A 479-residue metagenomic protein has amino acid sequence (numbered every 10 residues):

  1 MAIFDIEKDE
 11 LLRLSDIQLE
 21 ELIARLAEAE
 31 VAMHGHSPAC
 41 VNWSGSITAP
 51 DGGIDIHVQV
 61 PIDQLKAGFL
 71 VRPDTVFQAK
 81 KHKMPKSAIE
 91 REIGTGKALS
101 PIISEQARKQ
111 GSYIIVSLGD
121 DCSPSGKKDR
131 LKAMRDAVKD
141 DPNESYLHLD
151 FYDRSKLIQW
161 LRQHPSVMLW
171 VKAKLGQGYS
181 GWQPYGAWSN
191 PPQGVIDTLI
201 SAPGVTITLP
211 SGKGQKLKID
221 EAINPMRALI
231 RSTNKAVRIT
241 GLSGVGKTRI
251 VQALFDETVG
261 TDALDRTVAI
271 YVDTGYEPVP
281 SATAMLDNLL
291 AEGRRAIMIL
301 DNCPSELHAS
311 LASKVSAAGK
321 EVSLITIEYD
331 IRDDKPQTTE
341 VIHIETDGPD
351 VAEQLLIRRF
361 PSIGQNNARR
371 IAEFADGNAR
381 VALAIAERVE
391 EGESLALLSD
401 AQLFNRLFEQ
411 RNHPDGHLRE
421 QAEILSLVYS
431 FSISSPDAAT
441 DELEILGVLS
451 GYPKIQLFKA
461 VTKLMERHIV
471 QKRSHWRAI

Functional and structural regions predicted by a protein language model:
M1-G204: Mixed-charge (Asp/Glu-Lys/Arg
G35-H36, D256-V268: Post-Walker A helix-loop "phosphate-sensing" segment adjacent to the P-loop in P-loop NTPases
K81, V245-F255, I297, D441 (+2 more regions): Short capping/hinge segments at domain boundaries that bridge a core fold to an adjacent linker or tail
S87, R91-Q106, D120, W170-N224 (+4 more regions): Winged-helix-like regulatory helical subdomains adjacent to P-loop NTPase cores
D121-P124, P304-L311, V315-I342: Sensor-1/coupling segment of RecA-like P-loop NTPase cores
I239: Hydrophobic anchor at the beta1->P-loop junction of P-loop NTPases
G244, I250-V251, R332, P336-E340 (+2 more regions): Amphipathic alpha-helical "lid/sensor" segments that cap RecA-like P-loop NTPase cores
V268-A318: Conserved P-loop NTPase "ATPase switch" module shared by AAA+ and STAND
